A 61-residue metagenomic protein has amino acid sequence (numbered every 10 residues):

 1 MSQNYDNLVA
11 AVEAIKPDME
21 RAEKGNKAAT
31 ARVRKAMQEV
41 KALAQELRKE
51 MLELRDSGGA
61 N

Functional and structural regions predicted by a protein language model:
S2, D6, A10-E13, K35 (+1 more regions): Polytopic transmembrane helical bundles with strong interfacial aromatic enrichment
M19-E23, A29, M51-L54, G58: Secondary-structure edge/capping motif, primarily at the C-terminal ends of alpha-helices and the immediately following
T30-Q38: Short, charged, amphipathic alpha-helical segments
